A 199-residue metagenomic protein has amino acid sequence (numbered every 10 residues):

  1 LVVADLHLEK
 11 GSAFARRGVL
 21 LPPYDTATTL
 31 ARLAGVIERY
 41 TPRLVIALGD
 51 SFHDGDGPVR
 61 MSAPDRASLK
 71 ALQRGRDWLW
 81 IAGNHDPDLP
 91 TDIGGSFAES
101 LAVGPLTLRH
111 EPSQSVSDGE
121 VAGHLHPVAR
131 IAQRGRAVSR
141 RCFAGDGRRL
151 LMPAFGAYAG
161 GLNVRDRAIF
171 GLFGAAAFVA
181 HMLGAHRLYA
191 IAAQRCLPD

Functional and structural regions predicted by a protein language model:
L1-D199: Extended recognition/assembly regions associated with phosphoester-bond processing machinery
